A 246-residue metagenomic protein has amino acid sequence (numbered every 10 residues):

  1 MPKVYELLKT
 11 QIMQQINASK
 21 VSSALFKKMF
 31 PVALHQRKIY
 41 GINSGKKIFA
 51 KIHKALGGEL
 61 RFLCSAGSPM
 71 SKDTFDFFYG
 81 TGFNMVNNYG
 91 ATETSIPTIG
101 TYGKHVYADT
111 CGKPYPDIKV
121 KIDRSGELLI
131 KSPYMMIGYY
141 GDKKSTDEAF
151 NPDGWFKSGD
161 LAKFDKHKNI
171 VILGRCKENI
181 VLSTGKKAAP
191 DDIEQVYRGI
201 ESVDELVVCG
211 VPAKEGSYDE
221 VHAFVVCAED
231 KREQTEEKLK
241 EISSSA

Functional and structural regions predicted by a protein language model:
M1-P2, G67, G210-V211: Residues that line or immediately flank small-molecule/substrate-binding pockets and catalytic motifs
V4-V106, K119: Gly/Ser/Thr-rich phosphate-binding loop
K47-I52, K143-K144, H167: A generic local structural motif
A50, D76, D109, K144 (+1 more regions): Active-site phosphate/pyrophosphate- and oxyanion-stabilizing loops and adjacent acidic/basic residues in soluble
F83-M85, T110-P114, D123-A149, N169 (+1 more regions): Conserved ATP/PPi-binding loop(s) of AMP-dependent carboxylate-activating enzymes
G90-T94, S158, L182-S183: Ser/Thr-glycine-rich phosphate-binding loops at phosphate-binding pockets of nucleotides, nucleotide cofactors
G112-D117, F156: Short coil-to-beta-strand transition motifs
I122, S132, G138, L161-A246: AMP-binding/adenylate-forming catalytic core of the ANL superfamily
